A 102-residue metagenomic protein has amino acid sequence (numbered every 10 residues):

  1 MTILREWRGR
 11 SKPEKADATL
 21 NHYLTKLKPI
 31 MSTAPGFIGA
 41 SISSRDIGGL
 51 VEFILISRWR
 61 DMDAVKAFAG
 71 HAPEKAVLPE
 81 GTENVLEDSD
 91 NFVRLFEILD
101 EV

Functional and structural regions predicted by a protein language model:
T2-G9, G39-H71: Short, well-ordered beta-strand segments in beta-rich or mixed alpha/beta enzyme and ligand-binding folds
K15-D17, D63-V65, E101: Residue-level signal for secondary-structure boundary sites
K15-G39, P73-G81: Short amphipathic alpha-helical segments
N21, I54, A69-H71, P79 (+1 more regions): Short amphipathic alpha-helical leader/targeting segments
S32, K66-A69, E87: Alpha-helix boundary recognition
S41-V51, V77-V102: Glycine-rich beta-strand-turn "strand-cap" elements at beta-sheet edges
